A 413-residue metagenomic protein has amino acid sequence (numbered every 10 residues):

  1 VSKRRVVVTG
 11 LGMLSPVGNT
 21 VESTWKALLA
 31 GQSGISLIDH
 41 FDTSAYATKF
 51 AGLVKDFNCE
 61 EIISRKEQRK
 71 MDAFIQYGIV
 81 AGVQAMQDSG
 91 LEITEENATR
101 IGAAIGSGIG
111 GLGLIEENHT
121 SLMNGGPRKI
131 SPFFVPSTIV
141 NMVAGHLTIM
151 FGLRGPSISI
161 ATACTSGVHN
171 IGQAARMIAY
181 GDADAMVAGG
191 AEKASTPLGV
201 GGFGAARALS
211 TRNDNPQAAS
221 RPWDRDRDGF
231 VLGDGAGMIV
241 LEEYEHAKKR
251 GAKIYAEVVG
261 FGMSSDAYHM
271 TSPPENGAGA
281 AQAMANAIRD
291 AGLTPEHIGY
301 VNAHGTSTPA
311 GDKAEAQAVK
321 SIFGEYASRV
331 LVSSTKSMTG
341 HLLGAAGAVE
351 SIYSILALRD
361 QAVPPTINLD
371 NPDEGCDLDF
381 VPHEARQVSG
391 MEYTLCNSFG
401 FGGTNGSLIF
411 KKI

Functional and structural regions predicted by a protein language model:
V1-E67, E245-E257, I352-T366, K411-I413: ACP-dependent fatty acid/polyketide chain-elongation machinery
V1-V8, E95-A98, A291-H297, A327-S328 (+1 more regions): Flexible, low-complexity linker/loop segments at domain and module junctions
R5-T9, S36, D214-A291, G299-Y300: Condensing-enzyme catalytic core mediating Claisen C-C bond formation in acyl metabolism
V8, L29-T162, A191-G202, H297-G311: Conserved beta-ketoacyl condensing-enzyme motif
E22-A27, G113-P127, M177-Y180, V200-N213 (+3 more regions): A glycine- and small-aliphatic-rich helix-loop capping segment at beta-alpha/alpha-beta transitions that lines
A47-L53, G110-L114, A194-S220, G262-Q282 (+3 more regions): Active-site-adjacent elements of ketosynthase-type condensing enzymes
G78-L91, V140-A144, T148-E192, V231-A252 (+2 more regions): Active-site-proximal alpha-helical scaffold in enzymes
N124-S131, G172, R176, A185 (+3 more regions): Glycine-/small-residue-rich "gating" segment that lines the acyl/pantetheine channel and substrate pocket
